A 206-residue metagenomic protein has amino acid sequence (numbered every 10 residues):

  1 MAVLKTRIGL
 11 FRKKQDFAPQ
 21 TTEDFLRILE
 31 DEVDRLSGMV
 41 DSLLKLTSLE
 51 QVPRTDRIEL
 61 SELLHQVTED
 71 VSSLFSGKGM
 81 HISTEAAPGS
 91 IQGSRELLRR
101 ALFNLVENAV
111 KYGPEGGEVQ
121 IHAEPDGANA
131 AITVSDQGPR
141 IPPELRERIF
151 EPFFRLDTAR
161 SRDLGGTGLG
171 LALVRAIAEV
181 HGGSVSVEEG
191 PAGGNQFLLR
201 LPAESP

Functional and structural regions predicted by a protein language model:
F17, L49-D56, A86, S90-G93: Conserved micro-motifs of the catalytic ATP-binding
D31-L36: Short alpha-helical segment of the dimerization/phosphotransfer core of two-component systems
D56-S72: A conserved beta-strand-to-alpha-helix junction within the catalytic ATP-binding
L74-S83: Short conserved segments within the C-terminal catalytic ATPase subdomain
A109-V110: Short helix-loop "hinge" at the ATP-lid/N-box region of the Bergerat-fold HATPase_c
I141-F153: Short conserved segment of the HATPase_c
